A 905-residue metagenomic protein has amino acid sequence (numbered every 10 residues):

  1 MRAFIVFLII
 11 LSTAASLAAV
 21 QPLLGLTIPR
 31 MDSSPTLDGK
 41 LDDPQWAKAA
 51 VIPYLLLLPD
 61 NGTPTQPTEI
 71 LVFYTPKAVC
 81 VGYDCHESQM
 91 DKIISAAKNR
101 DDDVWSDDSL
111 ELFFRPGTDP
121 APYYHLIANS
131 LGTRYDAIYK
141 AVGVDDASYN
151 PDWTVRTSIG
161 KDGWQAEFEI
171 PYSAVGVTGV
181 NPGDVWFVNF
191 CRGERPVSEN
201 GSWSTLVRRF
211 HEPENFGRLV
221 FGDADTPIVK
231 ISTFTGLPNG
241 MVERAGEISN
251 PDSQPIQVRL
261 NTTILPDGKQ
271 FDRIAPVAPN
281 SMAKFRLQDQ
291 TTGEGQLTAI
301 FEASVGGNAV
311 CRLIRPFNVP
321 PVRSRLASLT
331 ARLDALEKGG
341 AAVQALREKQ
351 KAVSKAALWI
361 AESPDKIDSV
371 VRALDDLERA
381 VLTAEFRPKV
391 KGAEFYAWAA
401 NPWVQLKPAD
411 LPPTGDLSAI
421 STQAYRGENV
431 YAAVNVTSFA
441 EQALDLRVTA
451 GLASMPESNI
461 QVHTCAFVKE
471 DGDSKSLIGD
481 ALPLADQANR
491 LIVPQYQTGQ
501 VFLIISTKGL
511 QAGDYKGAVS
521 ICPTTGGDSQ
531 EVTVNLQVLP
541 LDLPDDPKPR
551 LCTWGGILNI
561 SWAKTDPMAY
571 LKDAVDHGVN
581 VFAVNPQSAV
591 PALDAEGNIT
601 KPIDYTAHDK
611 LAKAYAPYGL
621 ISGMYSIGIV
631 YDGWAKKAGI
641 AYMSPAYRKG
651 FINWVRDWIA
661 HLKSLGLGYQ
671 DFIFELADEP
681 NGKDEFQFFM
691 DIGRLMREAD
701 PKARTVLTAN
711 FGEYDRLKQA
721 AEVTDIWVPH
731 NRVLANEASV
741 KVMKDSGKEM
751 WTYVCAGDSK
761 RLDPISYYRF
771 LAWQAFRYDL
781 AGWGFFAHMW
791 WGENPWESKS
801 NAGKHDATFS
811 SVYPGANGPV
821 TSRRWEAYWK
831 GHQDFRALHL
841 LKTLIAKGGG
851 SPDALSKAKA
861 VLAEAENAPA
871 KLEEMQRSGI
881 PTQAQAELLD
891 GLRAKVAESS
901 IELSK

Functional and structural regions predicted by a protein language model:
A19-F317: Structural preference for beta-rich elements and adjacent junctions enriched in aromatics
T226-T235, C311-K338, V534-D566: Low-complexity, Pro/Ser/Thr- and charge-rich linker/hinge segments at domain boundaries
G236-A245, L417-A440: Contiguous beta-strand segments within globular domains
G268, V390-D416, F439-L503, L510-Q511: Surface-exposed binding patches on compact interaction domains or structured appendages
M282-K284, T291-P321, T437-L446, A450 (+1 more regions): Extended acidic/polar, glycine-enriched regions that form or flank non-catalytic beta-rich accessory modules
R332-A384, D632, G639-Y647, F651 (+3 more regions): Catalytic domains of carbohydrate-active enzymes that cleave complex glycans
T437, S474, I505-T507, K516-P523 (+5 more regions): Aromatic-lined carbohydrate-binding surfaces of glycoside hydrolases
I726-S800: Catalytic-core region of carbohydrate-active enzymes that cleave or remodel glycosidic bonds
